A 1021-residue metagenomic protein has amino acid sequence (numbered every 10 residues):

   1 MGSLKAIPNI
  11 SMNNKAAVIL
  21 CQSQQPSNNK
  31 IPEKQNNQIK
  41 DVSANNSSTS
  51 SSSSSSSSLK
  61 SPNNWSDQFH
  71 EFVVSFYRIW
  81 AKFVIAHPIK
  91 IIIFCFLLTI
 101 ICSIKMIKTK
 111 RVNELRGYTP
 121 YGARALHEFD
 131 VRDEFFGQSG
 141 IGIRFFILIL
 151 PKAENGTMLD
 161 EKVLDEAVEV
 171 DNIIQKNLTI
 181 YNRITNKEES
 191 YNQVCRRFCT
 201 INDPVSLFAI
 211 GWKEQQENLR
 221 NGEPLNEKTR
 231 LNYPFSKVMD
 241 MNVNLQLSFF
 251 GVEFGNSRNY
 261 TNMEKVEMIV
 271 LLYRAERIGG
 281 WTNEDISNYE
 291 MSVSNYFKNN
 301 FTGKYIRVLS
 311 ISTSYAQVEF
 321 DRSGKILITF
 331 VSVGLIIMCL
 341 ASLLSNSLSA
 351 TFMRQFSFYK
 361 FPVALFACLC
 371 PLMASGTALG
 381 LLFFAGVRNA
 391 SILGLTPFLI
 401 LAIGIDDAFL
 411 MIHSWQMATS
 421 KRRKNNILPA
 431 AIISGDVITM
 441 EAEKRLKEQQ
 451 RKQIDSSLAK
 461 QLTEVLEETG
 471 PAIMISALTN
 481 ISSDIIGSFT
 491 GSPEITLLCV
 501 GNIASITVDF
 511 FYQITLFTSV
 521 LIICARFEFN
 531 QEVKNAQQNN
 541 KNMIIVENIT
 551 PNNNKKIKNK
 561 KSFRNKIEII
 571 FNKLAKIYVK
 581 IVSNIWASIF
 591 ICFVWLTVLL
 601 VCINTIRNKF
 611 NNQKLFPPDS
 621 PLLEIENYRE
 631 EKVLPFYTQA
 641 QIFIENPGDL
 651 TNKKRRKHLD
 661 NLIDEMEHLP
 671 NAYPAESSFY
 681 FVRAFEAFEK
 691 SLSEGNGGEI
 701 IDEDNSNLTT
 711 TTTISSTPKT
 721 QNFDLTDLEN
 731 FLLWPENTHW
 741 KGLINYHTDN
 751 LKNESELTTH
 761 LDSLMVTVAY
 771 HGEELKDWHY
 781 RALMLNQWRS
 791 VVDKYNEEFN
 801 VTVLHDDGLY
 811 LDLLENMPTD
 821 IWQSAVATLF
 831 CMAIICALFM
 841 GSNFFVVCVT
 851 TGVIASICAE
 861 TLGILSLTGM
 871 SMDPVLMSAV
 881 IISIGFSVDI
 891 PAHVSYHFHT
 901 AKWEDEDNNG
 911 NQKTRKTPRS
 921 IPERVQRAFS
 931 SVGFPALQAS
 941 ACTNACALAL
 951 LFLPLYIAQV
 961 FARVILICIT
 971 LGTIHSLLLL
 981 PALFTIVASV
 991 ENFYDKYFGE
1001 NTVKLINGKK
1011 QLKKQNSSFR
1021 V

Functional and structural regions predicted by a protein language model:
G2-P362, F366, P429, G435-L446 (+2 more regions): Feature of extramembrane
K90-C95, F330-S342, P371, S375 (+9 more regions): Hydrophobic alpha-helical transmembrane segments in multi-pass membrane proteins
I326-A390, F489-S492, S824-D873, F952: Interfacial segments of transmembrane alpha-helices in multi-pass membrane proteins
C368, S391-A408, T507, I854 (+2 more regions): Hydrophobic transmembrane alpha-helices
A385, I475-F517, L521, C831-L838 (+5 more regions): Hydrophobic, glycine/alanine-rich multi-pass transmembrane helices and their short helix-loop junctions in large
L399-K424, I473, N480, I882-W903 (+2 more regions): Short helical (or helix-break) motifs at transmembrane helix termini and adjacent helical loops in multi-pass membrane
A418-L478, W903-L937, A941: Helix-loop junctions and hydrophobic alpha-helical segments within the transmembrane domains of large membrane
I603, A675, V682, K794 (+7 more regions): C-terminal transmembrane bundle
